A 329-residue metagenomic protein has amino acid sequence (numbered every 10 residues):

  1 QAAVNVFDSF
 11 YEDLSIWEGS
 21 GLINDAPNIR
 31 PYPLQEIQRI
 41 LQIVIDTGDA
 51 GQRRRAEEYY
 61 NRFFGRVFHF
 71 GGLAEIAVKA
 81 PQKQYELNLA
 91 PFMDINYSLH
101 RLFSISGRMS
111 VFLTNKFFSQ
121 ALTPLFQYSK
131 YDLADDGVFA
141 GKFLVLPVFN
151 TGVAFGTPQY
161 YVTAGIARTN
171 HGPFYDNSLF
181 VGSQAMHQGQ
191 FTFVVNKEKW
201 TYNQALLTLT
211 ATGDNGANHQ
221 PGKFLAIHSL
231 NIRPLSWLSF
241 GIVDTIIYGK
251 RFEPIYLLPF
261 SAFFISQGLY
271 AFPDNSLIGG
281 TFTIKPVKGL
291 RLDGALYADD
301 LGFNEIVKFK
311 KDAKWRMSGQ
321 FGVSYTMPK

Functional and structural regions predicted by a protein language model:
Q1-D8: Acidic, Ser/Thr/Pro/Gly-enriched interdomain connector segments
D8, G19-S239, F309-K311: Outer-membrane beta-barrel channel domains
S15-I16: N-terminal, post-cleavage mature segments of outer-membrane and organellar outer-membrane proteins involved
Q159-Y161, N170, V181-G182, Q188-K329: Signature for the C-terminal beta-barrel architecture of outer-membrane proteins
